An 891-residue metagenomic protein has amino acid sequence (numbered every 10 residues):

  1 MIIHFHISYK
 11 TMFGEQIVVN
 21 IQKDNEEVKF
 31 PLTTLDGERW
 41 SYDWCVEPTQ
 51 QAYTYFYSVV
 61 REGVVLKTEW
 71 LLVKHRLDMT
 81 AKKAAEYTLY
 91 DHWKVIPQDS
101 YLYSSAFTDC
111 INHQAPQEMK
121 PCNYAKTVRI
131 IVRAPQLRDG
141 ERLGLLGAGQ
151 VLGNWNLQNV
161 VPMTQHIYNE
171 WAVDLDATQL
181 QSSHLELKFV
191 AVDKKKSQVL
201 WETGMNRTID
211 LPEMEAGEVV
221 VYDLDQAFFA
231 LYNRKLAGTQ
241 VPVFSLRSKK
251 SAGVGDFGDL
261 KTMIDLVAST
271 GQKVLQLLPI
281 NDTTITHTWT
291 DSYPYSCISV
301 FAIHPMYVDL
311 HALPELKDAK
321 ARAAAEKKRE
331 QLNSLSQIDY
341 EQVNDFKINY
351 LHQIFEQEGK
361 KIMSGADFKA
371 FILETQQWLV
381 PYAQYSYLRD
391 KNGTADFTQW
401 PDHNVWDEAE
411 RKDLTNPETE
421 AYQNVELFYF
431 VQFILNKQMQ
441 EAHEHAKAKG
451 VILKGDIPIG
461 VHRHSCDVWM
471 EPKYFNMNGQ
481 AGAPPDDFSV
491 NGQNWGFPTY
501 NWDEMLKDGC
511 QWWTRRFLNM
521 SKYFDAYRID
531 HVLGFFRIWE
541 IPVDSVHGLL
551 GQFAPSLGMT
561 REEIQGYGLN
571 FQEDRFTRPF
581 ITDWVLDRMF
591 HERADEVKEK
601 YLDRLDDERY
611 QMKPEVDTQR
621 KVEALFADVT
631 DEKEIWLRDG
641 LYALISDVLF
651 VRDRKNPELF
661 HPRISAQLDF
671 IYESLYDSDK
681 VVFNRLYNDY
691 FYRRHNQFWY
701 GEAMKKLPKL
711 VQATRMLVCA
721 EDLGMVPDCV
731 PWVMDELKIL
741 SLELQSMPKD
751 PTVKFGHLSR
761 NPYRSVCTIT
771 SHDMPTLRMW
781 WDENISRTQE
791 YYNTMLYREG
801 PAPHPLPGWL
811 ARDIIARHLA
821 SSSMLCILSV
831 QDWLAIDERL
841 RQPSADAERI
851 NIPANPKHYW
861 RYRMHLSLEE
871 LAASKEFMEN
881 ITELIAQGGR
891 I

Functional and structural regions predicted by a protein language model:
M1-S8, N123-A134: A short, Gly/Thr-enriched small/hydrophobic beta-strand-prone motif that recurs across taxa
I2, S8-Q50, V60-A81, Q136-H184 (+3 more regions): Aromatic-rich carbohydrate-binding modules that target alpha-glucans
H6, N20, S58, D78 (+12 more regions): Residues in well-ordered beta-strands of folded domains
L66-K67, L77, E86-K94, S100 (+5 more regions): Residue-level recognition of alpha-helical structural elements
K82-Q98, E215-F228: Short, surface-exposed secondary-structure junctions/capping segments
Y103-R129, D176-Q179, T208-I891: Catalytic cores of glycan-processing enzymes that make or break glycosidic bonds
